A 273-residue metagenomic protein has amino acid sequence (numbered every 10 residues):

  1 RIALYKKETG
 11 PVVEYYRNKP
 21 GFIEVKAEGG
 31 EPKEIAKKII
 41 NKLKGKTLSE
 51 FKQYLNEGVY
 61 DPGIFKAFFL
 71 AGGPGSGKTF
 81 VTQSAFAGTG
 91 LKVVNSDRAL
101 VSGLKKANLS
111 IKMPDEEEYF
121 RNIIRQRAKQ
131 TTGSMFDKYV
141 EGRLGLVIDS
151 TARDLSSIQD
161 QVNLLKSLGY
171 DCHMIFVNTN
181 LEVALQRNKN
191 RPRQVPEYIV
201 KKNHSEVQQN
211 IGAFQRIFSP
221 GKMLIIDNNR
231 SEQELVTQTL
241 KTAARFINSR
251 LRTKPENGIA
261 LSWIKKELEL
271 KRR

Functional and structural regions predicted by a protein language model:
A3-F51, G58, F214-R273: NTP-dependent small-molecule kinase module
G58-F65, Y139-V140: Phosphate-binding P-loop
A67-F69: Short hydrophobic/aromatic beta-strand immediately N-terminal to the Walker A/P-loop
G73-P74: The conserved Walker
K78: Conserved lysine of the Walker
T82-L144, S156: Conserved substrate/cofactor phosphate-moiety recognition/catalytic segment in nucleotide-dependent phosphotransferases
D149-I158: Acidic, metal-coordinating catalytic cores used for nucleic-acid/nucleotide bond scission and strand-transfer chemistry
K166-R187: Conserved phosphate-donor/acceptor-positioning beta-strand/loop module used by diverse small-molecule
